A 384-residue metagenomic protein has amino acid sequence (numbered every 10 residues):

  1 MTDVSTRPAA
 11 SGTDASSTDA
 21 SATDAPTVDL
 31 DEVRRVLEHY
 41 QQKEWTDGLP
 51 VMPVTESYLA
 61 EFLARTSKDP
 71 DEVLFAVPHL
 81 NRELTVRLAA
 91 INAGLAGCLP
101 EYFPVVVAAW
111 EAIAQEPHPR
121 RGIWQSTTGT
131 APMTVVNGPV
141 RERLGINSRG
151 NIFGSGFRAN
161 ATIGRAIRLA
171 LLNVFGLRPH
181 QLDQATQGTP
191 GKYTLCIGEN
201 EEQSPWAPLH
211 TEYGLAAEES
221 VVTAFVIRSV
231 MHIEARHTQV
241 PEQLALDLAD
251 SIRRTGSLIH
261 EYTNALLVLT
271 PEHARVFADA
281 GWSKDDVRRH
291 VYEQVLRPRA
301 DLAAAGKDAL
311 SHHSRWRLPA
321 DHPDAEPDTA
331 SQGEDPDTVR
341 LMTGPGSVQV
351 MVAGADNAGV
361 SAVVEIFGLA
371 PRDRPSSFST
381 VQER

Functional and structural regions predicted by a protein language model:
T2-P8, D14, D19-R384: Non-transmembrane, aqueous-exposed alpha-helical and coiled segments at domain scale
